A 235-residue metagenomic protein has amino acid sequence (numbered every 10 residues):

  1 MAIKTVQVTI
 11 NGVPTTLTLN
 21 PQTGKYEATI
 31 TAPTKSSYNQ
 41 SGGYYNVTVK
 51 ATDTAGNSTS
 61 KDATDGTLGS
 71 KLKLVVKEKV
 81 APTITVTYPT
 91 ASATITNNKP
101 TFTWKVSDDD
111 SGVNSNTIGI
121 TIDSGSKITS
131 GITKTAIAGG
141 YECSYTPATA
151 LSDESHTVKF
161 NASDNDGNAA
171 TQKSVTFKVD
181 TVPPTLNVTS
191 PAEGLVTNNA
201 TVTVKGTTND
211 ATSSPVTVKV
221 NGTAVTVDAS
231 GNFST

Functional and structural regions predicted by a protein language model:
M1, D53, W104-G112, D164 (+1 more regions): Extracellular acidic, Ser/Thr/Pro-rich low-complexity tracts
G12-Q22, A32, T129-K134, T223-A229: Short, surface-exposed loop motifs enriched in S/T, G, D/E and P with embedded aromatic residues
Q22-T34, A136-Y145, A229-S234: Aromatic sugar-binding surface patches on proteins that engage polysaccharides or sugar-phosphate polymers
P33-Y44, P147-S155: Surface-exposed, short loops/turns at beta-strand junctions within beta-sandwich domains
T52-D62, S163-N168: Short, solvent-exposed loop/turn segments at the edges of extracellular beta-sandwich modules
D53, D65-T85, K173-N187: Flexible, low-complexity linkers/stalks enriched in Thr/Pro that connect modular domains
S92-N98, E193-A200: Short, solvent-exposed loop/linker segments at the N-terminal edge of repeated beta-sheet extracellular domains
